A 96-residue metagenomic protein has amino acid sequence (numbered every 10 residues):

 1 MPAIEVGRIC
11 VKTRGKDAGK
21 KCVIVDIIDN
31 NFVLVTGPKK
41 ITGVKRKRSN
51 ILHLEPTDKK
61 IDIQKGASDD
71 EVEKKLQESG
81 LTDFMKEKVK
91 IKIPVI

Functional and structural regions predicted by a protein language model:
M1-R8, T13, V23-I96: Ferredoxin-like alpha/beta domains used as RNA- or RNAP-binding modules
G15-A18: Short, charged beta-turn/beta-strand-edge "cap" motif at the junction between a beta-strand and an adjacent loop
